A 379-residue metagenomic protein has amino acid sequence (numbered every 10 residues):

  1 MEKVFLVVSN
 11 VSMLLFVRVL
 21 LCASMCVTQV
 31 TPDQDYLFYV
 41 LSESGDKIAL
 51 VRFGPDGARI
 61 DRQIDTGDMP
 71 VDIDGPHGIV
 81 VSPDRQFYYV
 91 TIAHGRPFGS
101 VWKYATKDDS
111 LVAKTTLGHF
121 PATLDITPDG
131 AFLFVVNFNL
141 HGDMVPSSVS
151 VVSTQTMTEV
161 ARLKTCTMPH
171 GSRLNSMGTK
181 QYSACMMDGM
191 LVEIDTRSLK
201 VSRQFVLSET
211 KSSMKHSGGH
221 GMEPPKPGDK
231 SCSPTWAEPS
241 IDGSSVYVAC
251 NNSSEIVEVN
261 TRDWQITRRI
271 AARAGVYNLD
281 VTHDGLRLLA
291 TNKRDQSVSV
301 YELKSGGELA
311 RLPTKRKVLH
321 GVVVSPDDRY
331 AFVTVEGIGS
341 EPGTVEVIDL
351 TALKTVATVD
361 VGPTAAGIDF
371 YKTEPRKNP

Functional and structural regions predicted by a protein language model:
M1-M13: N-terminal secretory signal peptides that target proteins for export/translocation
N10-C26: Bacterial N-terminal signal peptides
S24-P379: Predominantly soluble domains enriched in secretory-pathway, periplasmic, or organellar proteins
